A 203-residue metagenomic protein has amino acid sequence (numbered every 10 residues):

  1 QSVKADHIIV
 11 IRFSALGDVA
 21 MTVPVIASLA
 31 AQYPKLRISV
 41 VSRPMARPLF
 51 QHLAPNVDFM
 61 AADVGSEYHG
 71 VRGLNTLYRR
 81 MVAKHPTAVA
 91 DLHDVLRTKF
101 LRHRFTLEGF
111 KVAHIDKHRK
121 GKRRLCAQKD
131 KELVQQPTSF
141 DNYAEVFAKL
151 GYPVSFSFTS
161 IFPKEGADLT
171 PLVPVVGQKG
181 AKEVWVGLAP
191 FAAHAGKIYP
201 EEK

Functional and structural regions predicted by a protein language model:
Q1-K203: Catalytic machinery of carbohydrate-active enzymes, primarily nucleotide-sugar-dependent glycosyltransferases
